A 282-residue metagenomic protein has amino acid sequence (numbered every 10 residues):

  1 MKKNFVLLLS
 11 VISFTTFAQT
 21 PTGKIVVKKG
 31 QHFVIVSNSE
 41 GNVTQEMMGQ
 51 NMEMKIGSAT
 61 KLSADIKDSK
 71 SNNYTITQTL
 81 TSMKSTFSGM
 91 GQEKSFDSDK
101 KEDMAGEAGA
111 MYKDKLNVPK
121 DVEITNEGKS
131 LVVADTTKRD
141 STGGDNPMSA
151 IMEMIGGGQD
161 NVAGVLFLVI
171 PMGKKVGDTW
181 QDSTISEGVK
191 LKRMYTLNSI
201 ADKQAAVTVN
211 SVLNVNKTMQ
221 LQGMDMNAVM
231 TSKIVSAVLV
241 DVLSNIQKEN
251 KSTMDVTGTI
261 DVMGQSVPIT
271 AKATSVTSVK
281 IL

Functional and structural regions predicted by a protein language model:
M1-I25: Bacterial Sec-dependent N-terminal signal peptides
Q19-L282: Signature of exported/secreted
